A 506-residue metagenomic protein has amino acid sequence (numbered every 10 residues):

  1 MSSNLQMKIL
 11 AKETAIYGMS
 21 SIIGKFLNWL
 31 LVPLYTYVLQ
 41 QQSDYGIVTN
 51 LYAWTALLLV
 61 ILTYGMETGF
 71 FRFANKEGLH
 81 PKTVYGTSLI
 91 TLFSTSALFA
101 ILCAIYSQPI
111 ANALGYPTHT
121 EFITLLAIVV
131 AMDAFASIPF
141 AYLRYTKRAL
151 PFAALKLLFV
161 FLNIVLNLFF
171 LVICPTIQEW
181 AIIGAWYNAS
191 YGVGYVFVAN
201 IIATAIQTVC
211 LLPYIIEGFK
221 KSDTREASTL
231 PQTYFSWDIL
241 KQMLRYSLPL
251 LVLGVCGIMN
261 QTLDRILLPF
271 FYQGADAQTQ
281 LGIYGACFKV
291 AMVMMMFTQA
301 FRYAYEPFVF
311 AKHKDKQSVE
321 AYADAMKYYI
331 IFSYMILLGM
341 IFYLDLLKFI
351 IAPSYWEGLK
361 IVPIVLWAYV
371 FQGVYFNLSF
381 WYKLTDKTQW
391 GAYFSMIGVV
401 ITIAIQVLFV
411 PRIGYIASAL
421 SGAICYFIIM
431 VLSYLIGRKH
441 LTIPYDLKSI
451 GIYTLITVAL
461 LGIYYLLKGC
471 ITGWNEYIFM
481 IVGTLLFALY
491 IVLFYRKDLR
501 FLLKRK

Functional and structural regions predicted by a protein language model:
M1-L10, W180-V193, F197, V209-Q261 (+4 more regions): Interhelical loop/hinge segments that connect adjacent transmembrane helices in multipass membrane
S2, Y465-K506: Membrane-proximal transmembrane or re-entrant/amphipathic helices at the cytosolic face
S3-K8, T36-D44, L58-L92, A111 (+5 more regions): Transmembrane-helix boundary and interhelical linker motifs in polytopic inner-membrane proteins
L5-E67, T95-Y106, A127-V129, N163-I164 (+2 more regions): Signature of the first transmembrane helix
E13-N28, V196-L211, I215, F235-P307 (+2 more regions): Transmembrane helical elements of multi-pass membrane transporters/channels
L57-L58, F93, A97, I101 (+9 more regions): Alpha-helical transmembrane segments of multi-pass membrane proteins
N75-T91, I283-S395: Specific pore-lining/lateral-gate transmembrane helices of multi-pass inner-membrane transport and insertion machines
T124, A154-K221, M396-T402, Y415-I436 (+1 more regions): Hydrophobic alpha-helical transmembrane segments
